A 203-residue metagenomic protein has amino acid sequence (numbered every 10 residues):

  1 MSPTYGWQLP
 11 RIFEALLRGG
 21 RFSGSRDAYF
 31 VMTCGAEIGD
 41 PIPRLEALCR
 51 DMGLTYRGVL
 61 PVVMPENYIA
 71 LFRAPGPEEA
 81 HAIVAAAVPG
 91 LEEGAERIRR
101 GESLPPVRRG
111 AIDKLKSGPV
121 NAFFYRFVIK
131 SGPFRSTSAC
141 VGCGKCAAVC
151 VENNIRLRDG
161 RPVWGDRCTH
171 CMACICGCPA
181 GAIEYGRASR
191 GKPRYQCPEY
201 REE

Functional and structural regions predicted by a protein language model:
M1-S2, G6-F123, G186-P193: FMN-binding flavodoxin-like domain, especially the glycine-rich phosphate-binding loop
C34, C49, C171-C176, C197: Generic recognition of cysteine residues
R44, A122-F124, V128, C143 (+2 more regions): Short, flexible coil/linker segments at or flanking structured domains
G110-G142, A148: A mid-sequence, solvent-exposed acidic-amphipathic segment
S136, V141-V163, T169, A173-R190: Iron-sulfur cluster-binding cysteine motifs and their immediate structural context in ferredoxin-like electron-transfer
T169, E202-E203: Low-complexity, compositionally biased segments
Y195-E202: Active-site-proximal loop/hinge segments that shape catalytic or ion-binding/gating pockets
